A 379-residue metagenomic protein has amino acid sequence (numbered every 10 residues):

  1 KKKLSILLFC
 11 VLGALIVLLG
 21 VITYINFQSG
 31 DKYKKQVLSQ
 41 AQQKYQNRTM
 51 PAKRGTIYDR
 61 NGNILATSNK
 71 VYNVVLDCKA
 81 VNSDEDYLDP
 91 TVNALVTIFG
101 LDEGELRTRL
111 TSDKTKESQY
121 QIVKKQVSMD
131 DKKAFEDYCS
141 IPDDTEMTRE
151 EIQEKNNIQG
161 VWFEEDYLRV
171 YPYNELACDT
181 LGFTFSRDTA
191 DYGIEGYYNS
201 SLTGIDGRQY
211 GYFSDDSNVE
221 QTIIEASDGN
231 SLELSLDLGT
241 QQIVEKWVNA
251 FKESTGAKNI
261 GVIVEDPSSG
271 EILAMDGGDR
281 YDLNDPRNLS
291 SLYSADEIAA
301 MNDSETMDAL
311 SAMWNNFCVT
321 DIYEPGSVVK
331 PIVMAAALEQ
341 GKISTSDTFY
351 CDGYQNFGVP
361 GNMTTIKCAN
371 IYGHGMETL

Functional and structural regions predicted by a protein language model:
K1-A295: Periplasmic/cell-envelope proteins involved in peptidoglycan metabolism and beta-lactam response
Y45-R48, Y323, I371: Short Gly/Pro-enriched turn/cap motifs at secondary-structure boundaries
R54, T320-V329: Gly/Ser-rich catalytic serine loop of serine hydrolases
N69, G326-M334: Active/ligand-binding-proximal structured segments within catalytic/core domains that scaffold catalytic residues
N249-A250, A335-K342: Short glycine/serine- and small hydrophobic-enriched flexible loop segments
S268-S269, W314-C318, I343-S346, C351-L379: Conserved catalytic neighborhood of penicillin-recognizing serine enzymes
R280, K342-I343: Acidic glycine-/aspartate-rich tracts in secreted/extracellular proteins
S291-T320: Surface-exposed acidic, glycine/proline-enriched linker/cap segments that occur as 15-30-residue helix-coil
